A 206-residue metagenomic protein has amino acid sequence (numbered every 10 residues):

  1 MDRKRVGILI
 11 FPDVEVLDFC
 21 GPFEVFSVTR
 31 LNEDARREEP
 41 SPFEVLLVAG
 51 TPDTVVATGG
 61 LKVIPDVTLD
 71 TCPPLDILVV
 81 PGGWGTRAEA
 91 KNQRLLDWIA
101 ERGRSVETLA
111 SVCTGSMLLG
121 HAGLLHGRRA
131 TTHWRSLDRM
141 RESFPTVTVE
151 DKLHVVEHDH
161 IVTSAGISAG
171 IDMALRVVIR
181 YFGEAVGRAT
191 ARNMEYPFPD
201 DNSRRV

Functional and structural regions predicted by a protein language model:
M1-L109, S116-H121, D138-S143, V149-K152 (+1 more regions): Extended, subdomain-level signal for the structured scaffold at the beginning of enzyme domains
I10, T132, A165: Small/polar loops that bind or transfer phosphate-bearing groups
L109-A110, A130: A short beta-strand/loop micro-motif in the catalytic core of glycosyltransferases that engages the nucleotide-sugar
L124-E142: Short, glycine-/small-residue-rich phosphate/pyrophosphate-handling segment
H158: Glycine-rich NAD(P)-binding loop of Rossmann-like domains
I161: Conserved catalytic/binding loops enriched for acidic/polar residues
G166-G170: Short acidic alpha-helix initiation/capping motifs at coil-to-helix transition points, especially at protein N-termini
